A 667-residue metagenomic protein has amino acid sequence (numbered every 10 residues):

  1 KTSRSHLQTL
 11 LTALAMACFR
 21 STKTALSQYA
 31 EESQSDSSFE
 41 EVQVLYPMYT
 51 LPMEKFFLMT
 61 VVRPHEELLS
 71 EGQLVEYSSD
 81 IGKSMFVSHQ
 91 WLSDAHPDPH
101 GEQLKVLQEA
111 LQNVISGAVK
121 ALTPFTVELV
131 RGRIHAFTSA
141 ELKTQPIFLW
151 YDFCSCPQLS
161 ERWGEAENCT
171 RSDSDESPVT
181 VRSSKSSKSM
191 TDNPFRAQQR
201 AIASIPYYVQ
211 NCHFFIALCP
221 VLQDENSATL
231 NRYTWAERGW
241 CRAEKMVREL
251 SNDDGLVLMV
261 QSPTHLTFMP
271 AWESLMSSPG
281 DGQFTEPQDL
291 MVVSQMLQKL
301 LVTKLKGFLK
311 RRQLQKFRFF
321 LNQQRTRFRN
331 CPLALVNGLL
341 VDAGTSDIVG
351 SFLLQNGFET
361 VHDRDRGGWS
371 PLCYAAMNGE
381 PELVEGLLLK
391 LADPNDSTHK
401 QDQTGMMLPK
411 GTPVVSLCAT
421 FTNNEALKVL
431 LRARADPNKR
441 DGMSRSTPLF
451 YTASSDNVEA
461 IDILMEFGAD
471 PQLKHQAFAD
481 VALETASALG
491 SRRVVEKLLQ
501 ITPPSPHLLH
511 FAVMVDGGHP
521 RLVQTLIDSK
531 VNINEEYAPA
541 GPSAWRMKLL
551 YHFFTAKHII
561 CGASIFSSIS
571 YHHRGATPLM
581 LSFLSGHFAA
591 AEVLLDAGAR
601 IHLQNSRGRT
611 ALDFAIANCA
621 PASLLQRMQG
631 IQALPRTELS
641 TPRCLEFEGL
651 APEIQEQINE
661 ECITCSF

Functional and structural regions predicted by a protein language model:
S5, L58, S93-H96, C156-E165 (+8 more regions): Eukaryotic short linear interaction motifs
L10-L389, D396, M514, I658-F667: The feature represents the membrane-entry module of six-transmembrane cation channels
P97-Q103, E161-A166, V221, A228-N231 (+12 more regions): Short coil/turn segments at secondary-structure boundaries
D342-A343, Y374-E380, L408-K410, L417-N423 (+7 more regions): Ankyrin repeat A-helix N-terminal signature
F352-T360, E385-P394, K400-Q401, K428-D436 (+6 more regions): Ankyrin repeat domain, specifically the short helix-to-loop turn at the C-terminus of the second helix of each repeat
H362-P371, S397-V415, R440-P448, K474-L483 (+4 more regions): Ankyrin-repeat boundary/"N-cap" motif
P409, P413-F421, A426, G442-S455 (+2 more regions): Core solenoid repeat modules with strong leucine/isoleucine-rich periodicity, prominently canonical LRR arrays but also
E496-G518, D528-S529, K548-R574, L584 (+2 more regions): Ankyrin-repeat-protein effector appendages
